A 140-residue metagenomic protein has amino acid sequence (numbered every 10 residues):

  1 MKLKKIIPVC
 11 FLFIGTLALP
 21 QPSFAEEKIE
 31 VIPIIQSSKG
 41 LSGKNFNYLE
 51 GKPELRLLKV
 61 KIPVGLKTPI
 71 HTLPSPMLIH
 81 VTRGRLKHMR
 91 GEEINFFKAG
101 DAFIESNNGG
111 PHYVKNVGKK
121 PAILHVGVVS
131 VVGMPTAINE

Functional and structural regions predicted by a protein language model:
L3, P8-V9, A18-E54, I104 (+1 more regions): A short, N-terminal "cap"/entry segment at the start of jelly-roll beta-barrel domains of the cupin/DSBH fold
E50-P53, G65-L78: A short beta-loop-beta micro-motif enriched in histidine and acidic residues
K52-L57, P63, E92, G109 (+1 more regions): Extracytoplasmic
P63-G65, G100: Tight coil/turn sites that cap or link beta-strands
I70, H88, E105, P111-G118: Short beta-strand His + acidic residue motifs that chelate non-heme Fe in jelly-roll/DSBH and cupin folds
P74-E92, D101: Glycine- and acidic-residue-biased ligand/ion/polar-headgroup-sensing regions
G91-G109: Short acidic-glycine-tyrosine-enriched beta hairpin
G109-G133: Ligand-binding loop in jelly-roll beta-barrel domains
